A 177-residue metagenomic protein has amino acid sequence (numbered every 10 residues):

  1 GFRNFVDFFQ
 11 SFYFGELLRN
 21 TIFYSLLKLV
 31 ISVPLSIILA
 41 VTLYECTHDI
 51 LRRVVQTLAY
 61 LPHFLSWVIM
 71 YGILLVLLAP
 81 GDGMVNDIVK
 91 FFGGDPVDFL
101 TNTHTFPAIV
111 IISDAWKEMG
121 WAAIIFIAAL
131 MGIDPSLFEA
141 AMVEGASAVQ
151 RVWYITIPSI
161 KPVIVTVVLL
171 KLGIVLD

Functional and structural regions predicted by a protein language model:
F2-D177: A structural signal for multi-pass alpha-helical bundles of membrane permease subunits that mediate small-molecule
